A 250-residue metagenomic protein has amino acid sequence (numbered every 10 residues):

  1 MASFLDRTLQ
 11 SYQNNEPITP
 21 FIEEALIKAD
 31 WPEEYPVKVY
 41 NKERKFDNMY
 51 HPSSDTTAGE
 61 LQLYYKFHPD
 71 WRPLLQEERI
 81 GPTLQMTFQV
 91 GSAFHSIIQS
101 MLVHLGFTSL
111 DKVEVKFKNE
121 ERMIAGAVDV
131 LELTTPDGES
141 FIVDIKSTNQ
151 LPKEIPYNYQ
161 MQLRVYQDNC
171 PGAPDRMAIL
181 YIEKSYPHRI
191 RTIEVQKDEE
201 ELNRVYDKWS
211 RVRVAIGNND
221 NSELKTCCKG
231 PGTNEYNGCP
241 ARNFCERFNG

Functional and structural regions predicted by a protein language model:
M1-F141: Metal-dependent nuclease catalytic cores that hydrolyze phosphodiester bonds in DNA/RNA, characterized by
S11-Q13, I155-P156, C170-G250: Metal-dependent nuclease catalytic regions and adjoining charged, substrate-binding loops involved in nucleic-acid end
S109, F141-D144, R176-Y181: A structural signal for short, well-ordered beta-strand segments and their strand-loop junctions that often border
V128, I145-S147, A241: Residues immediately flanking
V128, R164, N237: Residue-level detector of short, conserved catalytic/binding motifs and their immediate flanks
T135, T148-Q150, K184-Y186: Short coil/turn motifs at secondary-structure junctions
I145-P156: Short beta-strand-loop-alpha-helix junction that forms the active-site gateway of nucleic-acid-processing nucleases
N158-N169: Short, charged, amphipathic alpha-helix that recurs within catalytic cores of restriction-modification and other
